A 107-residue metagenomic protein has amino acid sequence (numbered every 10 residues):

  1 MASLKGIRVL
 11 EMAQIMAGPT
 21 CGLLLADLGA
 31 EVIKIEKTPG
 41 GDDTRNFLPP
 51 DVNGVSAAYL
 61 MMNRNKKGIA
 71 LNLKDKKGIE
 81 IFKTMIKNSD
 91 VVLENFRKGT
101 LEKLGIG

Functional and structural regions predicted by a protein language model:
M1-G107: N-terminal helix-loop segment corresponding to the beta1-alpha1 unit of nucleotide/adenylate-binding folds
